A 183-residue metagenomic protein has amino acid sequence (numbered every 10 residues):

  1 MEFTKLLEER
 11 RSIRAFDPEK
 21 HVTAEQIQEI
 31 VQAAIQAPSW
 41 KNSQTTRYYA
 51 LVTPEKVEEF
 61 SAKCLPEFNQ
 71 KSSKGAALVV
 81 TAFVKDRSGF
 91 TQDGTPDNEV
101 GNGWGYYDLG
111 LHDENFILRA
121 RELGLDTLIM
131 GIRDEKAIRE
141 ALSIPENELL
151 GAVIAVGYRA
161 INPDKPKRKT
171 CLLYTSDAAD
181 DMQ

Functional and structural regions predicted by a protein language model:
T4-E19: Generic N-terminal amphipathic, Lys/Arg-enriched alpha-helix
E19-E25: A short beta-loop-alpha structural element at the N-terminal edge of CoA-dependent acyl/N-acetyltransferase catalytic
Q26, S39-G110: Glycine/small-residue-rich phosphate/adenosyl-binding loop
I27-I35: A structural motif
A34-I35, V80, D97-A141: Small-aliphatic-rich amphipathic alpha-helix that forms the alpha element of a beta-alpha
I144-K165: A glycine-rich helix N-cap at a beta->alpha junction
Y174-A179: Conserved small/polar residues in nucleotide/adenosyl-binding loops
